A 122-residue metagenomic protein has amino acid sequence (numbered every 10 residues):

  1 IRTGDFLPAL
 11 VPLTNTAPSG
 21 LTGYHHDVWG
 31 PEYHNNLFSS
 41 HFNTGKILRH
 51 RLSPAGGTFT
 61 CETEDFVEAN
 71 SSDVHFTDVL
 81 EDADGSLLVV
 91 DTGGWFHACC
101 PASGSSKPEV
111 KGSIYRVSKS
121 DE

Functional and structural regions predicted by a protein language model:
I1-E122: Beta-propeller domains with acidic blade repeats across secreted/periplasmic ectodomains and cytosolic WD/CNH propellers
